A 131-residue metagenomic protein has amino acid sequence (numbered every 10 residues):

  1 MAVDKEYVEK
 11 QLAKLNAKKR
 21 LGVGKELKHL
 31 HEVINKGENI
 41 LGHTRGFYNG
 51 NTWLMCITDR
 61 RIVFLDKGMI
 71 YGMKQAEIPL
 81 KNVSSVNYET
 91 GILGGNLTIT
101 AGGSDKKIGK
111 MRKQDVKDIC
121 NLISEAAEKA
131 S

Functional and structural regions predicted by a protein language model:
A2-N35, R45-N51, G68-S131: Acidic, Ser/Thr- and proline-rich intrinsically disordered linker/docking segments of eukaryotic scaffolds
G50-V63: Polybasic phosphoinositide-binding surfaces of eukaryotic membrane-targeting domains
